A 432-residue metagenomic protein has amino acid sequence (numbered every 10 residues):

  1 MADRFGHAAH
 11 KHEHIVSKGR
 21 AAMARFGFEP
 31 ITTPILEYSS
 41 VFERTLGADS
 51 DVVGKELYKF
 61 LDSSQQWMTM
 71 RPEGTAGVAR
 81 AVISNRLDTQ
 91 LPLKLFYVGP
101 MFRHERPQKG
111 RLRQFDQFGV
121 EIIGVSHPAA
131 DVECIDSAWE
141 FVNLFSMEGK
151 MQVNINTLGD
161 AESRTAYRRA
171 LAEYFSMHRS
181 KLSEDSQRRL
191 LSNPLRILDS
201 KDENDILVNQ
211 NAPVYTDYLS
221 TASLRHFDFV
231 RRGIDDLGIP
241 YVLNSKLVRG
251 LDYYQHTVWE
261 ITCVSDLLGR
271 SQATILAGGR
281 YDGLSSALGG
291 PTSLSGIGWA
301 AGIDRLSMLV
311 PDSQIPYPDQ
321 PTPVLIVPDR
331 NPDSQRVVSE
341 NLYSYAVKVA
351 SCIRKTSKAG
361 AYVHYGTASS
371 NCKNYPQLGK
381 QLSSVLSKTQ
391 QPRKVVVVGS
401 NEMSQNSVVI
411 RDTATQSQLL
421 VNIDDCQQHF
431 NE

Functional and structural regions predicted by a protein language model:
M1-E432: TRNA-recognition modules of translation machinery and tRNA-sensing kinases, especially anticodon-binding
